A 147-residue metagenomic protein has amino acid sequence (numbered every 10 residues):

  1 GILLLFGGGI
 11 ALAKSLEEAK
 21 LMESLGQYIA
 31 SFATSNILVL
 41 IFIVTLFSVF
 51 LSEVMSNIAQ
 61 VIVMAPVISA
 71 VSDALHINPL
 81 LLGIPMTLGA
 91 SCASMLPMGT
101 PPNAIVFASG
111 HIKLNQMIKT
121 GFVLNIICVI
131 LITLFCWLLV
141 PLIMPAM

Functional and structural regions predicted by a protein language model:
G1-L75: Membrane-embedded alpha-helical segments and adjacent helix-loop junctions characteristic of multi-pass solute
L25-Q27, A59-V71, G83, T87 (+1 more regions): Re-entrant/interfacial helical elements at transmembrane boundaries that shape and gate the permeation pathway
I37-F50, L75-M95, L139: Alpha-helical transmembrane segments of multi-pass membrane proteins
L88-M147: Juxtamembrane and boundary regions of transmembrane helices in multi-pass small-molecule transporters and channels
